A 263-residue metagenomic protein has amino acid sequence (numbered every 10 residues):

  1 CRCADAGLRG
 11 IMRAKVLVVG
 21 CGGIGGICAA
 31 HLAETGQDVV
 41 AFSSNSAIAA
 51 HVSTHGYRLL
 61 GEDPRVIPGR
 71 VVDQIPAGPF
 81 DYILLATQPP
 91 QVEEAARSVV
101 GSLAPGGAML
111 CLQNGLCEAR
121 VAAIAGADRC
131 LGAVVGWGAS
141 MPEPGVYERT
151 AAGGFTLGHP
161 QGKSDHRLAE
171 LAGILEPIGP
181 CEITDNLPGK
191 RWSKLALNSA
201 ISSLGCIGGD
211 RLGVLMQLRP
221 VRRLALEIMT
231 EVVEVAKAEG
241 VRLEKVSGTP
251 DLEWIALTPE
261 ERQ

Functional and structural regions predicted by a protein language model:
C1-I11: Short, Lys/Arg-enriched N-terminal segments with co-localized hydrophobic residues within the first ~10-30 amino acids
M12-E62: NAD(P)+-binding Rossmann beta1-loop-alpha1 motif at the extreme N-terminus of oxidoreductases
A14-K15, D81, G153: Nucleotide donor/acceptor-binding cores
A47-H51, E118-R120, D165: Short, charged/polar "capping" segments at the starts of alpha-helices and the immediately preceding loops
P64-E148: Rossmann-like NAD(P)(H) cofactor-binding subdomain of soluble oxidoreductases
S102, I124-R129, E148-T249: Internal alpha-helical scaffold of NAD(P)-dependent oxidoreductase catalytic cores
L243-E253, P259-Q263: C-terminal active-site/capping subdomain that shapes the small-molecule cofactor and substrate pocket of enzyme
